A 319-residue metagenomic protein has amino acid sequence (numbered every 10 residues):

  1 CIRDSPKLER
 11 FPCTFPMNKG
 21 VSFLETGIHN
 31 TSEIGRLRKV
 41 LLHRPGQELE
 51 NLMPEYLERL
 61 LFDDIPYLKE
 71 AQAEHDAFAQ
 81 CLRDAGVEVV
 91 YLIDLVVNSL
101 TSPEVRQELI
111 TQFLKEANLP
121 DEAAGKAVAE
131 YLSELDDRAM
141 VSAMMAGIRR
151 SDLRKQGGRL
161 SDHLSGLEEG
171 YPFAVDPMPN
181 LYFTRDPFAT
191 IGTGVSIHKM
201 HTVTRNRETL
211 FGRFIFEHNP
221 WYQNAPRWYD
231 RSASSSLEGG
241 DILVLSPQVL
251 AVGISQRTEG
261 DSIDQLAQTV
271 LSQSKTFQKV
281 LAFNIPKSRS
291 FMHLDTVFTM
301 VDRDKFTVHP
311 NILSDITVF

Functional and structural regions predicted by a protein language model:
C1-I2: Short, small-residue-biased leader/transition segments that mark boundaries at the very start of proteins
N18-F319: The feature marks the mature, well-folded catalytic cores of soluble enzymes
